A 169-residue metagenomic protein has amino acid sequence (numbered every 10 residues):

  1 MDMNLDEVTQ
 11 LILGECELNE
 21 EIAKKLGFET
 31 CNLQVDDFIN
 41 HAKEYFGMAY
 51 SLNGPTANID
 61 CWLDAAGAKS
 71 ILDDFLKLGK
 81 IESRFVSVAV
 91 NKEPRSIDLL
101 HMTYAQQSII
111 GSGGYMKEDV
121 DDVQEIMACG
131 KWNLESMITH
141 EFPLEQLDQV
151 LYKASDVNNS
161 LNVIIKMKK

Functional and structural regions predicted by a protein language model:
M3-S70: Adenosine-nucleotide cofactor-binding segment
V8, L18, A68-C129, M167-K169: Glycine-rich phosphate-binding loop and adjacent beta-alpha segment of Rossmann(oid) nucleotide-cofactor-binding
Q10, T30-N32, I109, M137 (+1 more regions): Conserved beta-strand scaffold positions in the cores of enzyme catalytic domains, especially in NTP/NDP-utilizing
G14-E15, L33-D37, A66-G67, V90 (+3 more regions): Short beta->alpha linker loops
G27-N32, G47-S51, T103-A105, M127-G130 (+1 more regions): Short, hinge-like loop/turn segments at secondary-structure boundaries
D73-D74, K117-K169: C-terminal hydrophobic helical "lid"/dimerization subdomain of Rossmann-like NAD(P)H-dependent oxidoreductases
